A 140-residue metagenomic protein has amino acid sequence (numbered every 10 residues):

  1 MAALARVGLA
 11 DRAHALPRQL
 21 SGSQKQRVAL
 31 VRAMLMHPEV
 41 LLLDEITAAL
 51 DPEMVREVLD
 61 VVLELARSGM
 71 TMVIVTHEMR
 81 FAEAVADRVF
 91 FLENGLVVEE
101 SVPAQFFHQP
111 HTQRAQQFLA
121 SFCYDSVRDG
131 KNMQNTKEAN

Functional and structural regions predicted by a protein language model:
A15-R18, M36: Conserved signature/switch motifs of ABC ATPase nucleotide-binding domains
L30: Hydrophobic anchor residue at the start of the ABC signature
L41-D44: Catalytic Walker B motif of ABC-type/P-loop ATPase nucleotide-binding domains
V55-S68: Helical segment within the ABC ATPase nucleotide-binding domain
T76-H77: H-loop/switch region of ABC-family ATPase nucleotide-binding domains
A82-A84: A short, surface-exposed alpha-helical micro-motif characterized by mixed small hydrophobic and charged/polar residues
